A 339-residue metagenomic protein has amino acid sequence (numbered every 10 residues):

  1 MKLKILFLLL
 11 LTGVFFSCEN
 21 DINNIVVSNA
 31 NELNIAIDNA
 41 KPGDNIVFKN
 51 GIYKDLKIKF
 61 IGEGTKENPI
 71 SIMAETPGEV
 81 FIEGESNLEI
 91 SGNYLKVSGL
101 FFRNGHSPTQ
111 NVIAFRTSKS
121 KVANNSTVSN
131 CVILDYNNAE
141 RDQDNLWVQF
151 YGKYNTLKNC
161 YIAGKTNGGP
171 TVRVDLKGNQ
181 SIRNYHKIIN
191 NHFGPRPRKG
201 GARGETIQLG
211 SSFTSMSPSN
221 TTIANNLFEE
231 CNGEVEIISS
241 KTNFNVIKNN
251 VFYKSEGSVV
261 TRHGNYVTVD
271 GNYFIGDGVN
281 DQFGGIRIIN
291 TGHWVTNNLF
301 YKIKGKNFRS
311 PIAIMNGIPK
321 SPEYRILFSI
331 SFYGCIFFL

Functional and structural regions predicted by a protein language model:
M1-N24: Bacterial Sec-dependent N-terminal signal peptides
S17-I35, N50-I52, E75-T76: Right-handed parallel beta-helix/beta-solenoid
C18, F81-I82: Short small-residue beta-strand/loop micro-motif enriched in glycine and branched aliphatics
V26, S71, F81, I237 (+1 more regions): Conserved beta-strand positions that form and line the central face of beta-propeller blades
N31, M73-T76, S86, H106: Residues at the C-termini of beta-strands that transition into short coil/loop
P42-F81, L88-G99, N125-S126: Beta-solenoid repeat scaffold
K57-K59, G84-S91, R103-S126, I133-L339: Glycine- and acidic/polar-rich repeat regions and solenoidal domains
